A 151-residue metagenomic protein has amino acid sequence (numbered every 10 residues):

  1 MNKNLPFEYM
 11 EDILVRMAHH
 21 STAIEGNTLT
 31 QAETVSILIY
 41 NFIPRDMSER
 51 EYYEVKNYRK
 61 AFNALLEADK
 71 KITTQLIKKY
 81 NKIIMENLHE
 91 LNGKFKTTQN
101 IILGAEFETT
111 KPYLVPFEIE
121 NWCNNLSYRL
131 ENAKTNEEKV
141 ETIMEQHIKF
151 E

Functional and structural regions predicted by a protein language model:
M1-E151: FIC/Doc superfamily catalytic core
